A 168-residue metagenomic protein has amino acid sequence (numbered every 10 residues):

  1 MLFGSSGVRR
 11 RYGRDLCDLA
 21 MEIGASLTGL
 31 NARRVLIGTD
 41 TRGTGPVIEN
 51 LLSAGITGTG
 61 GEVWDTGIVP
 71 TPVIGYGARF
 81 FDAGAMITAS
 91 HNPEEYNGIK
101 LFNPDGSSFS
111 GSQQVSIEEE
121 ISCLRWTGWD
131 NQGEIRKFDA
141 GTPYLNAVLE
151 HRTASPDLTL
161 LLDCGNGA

Functional and structural regions predicted by a protein language model:
M1-G60, I135-L160: An N-terminal, well-structured beta->alpha segment
S6-V8, I74, I117: Bulky hydrophobic/aromatic "packing anchor" residues in well-ordered structure
R11, L19-E22, N97-A168: Gly/Ser/Thr-enriched, mixed-charge loops and adjacent short helices that form phosphate/oxyanion-binding elements
G29-N31, V63-T66, N92-P93, S112-I117 (+1 more regions): Short, surface-exposed, polar/charged, turn-prone segments marking secondary-structure boundaries
R33-D105: Ferredoxin-reductase
